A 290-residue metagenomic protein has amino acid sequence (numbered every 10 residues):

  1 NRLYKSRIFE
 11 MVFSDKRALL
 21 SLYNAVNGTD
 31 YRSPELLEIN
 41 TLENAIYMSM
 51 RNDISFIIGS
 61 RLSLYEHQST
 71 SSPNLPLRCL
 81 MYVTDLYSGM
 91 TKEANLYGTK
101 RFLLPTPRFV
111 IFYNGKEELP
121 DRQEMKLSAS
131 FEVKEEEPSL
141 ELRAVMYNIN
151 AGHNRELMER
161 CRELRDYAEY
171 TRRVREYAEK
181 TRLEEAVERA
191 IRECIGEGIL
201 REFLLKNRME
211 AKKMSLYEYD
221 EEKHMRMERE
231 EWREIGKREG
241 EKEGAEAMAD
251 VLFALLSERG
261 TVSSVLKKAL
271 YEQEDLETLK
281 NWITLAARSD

Functional and structural regions predicted by a protein language model:
N1-E239, L285-R288: A general recognition-element feature
K242-D290: Assembly-interface segments of oligomeric complexes
